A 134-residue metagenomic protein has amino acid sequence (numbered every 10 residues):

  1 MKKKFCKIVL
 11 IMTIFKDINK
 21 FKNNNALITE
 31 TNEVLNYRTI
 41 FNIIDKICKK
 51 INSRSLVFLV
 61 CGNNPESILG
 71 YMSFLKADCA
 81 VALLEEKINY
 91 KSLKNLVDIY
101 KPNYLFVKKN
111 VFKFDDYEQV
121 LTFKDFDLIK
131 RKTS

Functional and structural regions predicted by a protein language model:
L10-N25: A short N-terminal helical cap/helix-turn-helix that marks the beginning of AMP-binding/adenylate-forming
N23-N52, K94: Conserved AMP-binding/adenylate-forming core of the ANL superfamily
E33, Y104-S134: ANL superfamily adenylate-forming
K46-K87: Conserved AMP-binding/adenylate-forming
D98-N103: Active-site charged/polar residues at nucleotide-handling catalytic sites that mediate phosphoryl, nucleotidyl
